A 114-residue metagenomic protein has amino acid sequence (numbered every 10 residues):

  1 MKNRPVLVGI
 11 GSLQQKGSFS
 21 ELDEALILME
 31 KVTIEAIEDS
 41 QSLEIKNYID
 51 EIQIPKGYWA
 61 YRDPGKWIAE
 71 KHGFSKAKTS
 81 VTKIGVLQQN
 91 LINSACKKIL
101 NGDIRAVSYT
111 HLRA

Functional and structural regions predicted by a protein language model:
K2-V6: Extreme N-terminal starter segment of soluble prokaryotic enzymes
S12-I34, K56, K78-N93: Active-site pocket-shaping loop/turn-to-helix segments
I37-I49: Phosphate/pyrophosphate-binding loops at sites that engage ATP/ADP/AMP, CoA/4′-phosphopantetheine, polyphosphate
I49-P55: Short glycine-rich phosphate-binding loop at a beta-alpha junction
K56-A106: Conserved catalytic cysteine-centered active-site region of acyl-thioester-dependent Claisen-condensing enzymes
T110-A114: Conserved small/polar residues in nucleotide/adenosyl-binding loops
